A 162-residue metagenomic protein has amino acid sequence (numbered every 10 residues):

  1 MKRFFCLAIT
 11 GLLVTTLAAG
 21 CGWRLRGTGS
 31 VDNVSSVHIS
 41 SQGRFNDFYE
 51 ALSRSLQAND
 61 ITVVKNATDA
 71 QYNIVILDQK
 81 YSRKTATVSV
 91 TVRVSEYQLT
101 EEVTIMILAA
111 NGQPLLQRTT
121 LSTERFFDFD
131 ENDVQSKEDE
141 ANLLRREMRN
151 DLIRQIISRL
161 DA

Functional and structural regions predicted by a protein language model:
K2-C6, L17-I61: A structural "domain/chain start" motif
L7-L13: Sec-dependent N-terminal signal peptides
F45, Y49, E96-T100, E138-N150: Solvent-exposed, acidic/flexible segments
L56, D60, I107-N111, E131 (+1 more regions): Sec/Tat-exported extracytoplasmic proteins
I61-Y72: Short acidic low-complexity segments
D69, V75-T120, E124-D139: Surface-exposed short loop/turn segments
E131-A162: C-terminal/domain-edge helix-coil "capping" segments
